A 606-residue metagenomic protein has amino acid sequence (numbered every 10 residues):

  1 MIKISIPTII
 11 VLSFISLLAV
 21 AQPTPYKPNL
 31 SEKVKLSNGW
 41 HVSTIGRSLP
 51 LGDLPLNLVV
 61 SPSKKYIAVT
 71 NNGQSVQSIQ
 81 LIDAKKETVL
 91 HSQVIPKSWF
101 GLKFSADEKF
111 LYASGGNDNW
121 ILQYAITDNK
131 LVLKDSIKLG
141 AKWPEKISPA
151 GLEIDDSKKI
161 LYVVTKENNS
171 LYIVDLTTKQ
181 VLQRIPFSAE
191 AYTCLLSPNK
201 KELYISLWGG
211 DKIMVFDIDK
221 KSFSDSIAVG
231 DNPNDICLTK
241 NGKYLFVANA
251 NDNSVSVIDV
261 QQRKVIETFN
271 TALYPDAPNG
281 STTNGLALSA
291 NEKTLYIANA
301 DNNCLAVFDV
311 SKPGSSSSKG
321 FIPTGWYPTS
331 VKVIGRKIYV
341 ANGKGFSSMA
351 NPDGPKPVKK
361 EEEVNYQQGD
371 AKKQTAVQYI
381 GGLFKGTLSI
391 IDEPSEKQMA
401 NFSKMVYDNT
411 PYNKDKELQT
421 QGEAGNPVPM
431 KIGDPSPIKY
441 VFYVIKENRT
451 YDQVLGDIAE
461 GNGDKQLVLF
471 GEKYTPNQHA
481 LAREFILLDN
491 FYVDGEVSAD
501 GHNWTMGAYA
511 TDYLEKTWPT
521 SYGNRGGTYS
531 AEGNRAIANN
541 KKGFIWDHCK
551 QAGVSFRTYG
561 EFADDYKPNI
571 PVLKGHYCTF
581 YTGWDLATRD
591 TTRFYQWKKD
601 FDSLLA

Functional and structural regions predicted by a protein language model:
M1-P23: Bacterial Sec-dependent N-terminal signal peptides
I4-P7, L30, S498-A499, K599: Hydrophobic alpha-helical context, especially transmembrane and signal-peptide helices
P7, A21-N426: Predominantly soluble domains enriched in secretory-pathway, periplasmic, or organellar proteins
I15, S43, A125, S316 (+6 more regions): A generic "functional-site adjacency" signal
L18-A19, G46, I266, K319 (+5 more regions): A generic alpha-helix preference that emphasizes hydrophobic side chains
A400-A606: N-terminal pro-sequences and low-complexity stem/linker regions of secreted or lumenal proteins
